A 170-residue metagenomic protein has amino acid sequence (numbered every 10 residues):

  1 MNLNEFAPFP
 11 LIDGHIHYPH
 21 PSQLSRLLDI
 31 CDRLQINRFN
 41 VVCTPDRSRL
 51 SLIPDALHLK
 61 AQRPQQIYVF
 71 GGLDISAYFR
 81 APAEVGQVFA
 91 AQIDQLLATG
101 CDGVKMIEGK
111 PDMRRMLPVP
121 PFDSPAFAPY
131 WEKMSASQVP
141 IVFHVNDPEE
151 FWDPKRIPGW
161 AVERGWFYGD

Functional and structural regions predicted by a protein language model:
M1-Q65: An N-terminally biased module of ancient metal coordination in phosphate/nucleic-acid-related enzymes
N4, I53-G169: Active-site gating/metal-coordination segments in enzymes
